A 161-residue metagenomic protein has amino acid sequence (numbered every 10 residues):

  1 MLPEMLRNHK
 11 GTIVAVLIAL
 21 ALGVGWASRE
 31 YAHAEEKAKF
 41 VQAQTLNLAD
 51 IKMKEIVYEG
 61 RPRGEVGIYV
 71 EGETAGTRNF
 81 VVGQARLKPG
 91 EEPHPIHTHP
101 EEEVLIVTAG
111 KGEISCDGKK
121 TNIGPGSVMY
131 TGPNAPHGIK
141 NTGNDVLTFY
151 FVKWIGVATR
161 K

Functional and structural regions predicted by a protein language model:
M1-N8: N-terminal secretory signal peptides that target proteins for export/translocation
A15-G23: Bacterial N-terminal signal peptides
V24-N79, R160-K161: A short, N-terminal "cap"/entry segment at the start of jelly-roll beta-barrel domains of the cupin/DSBH fold
V66-E71, G83-H99: Conserved short histidine dyad/triad with adjacent acidic residue
T77, P133-A158: Ligand-binding loop in jelly-roll beta-barrel domains
P100-G112, D117: Glycine- and acidic-residue-biased ligand/ion/polar-headgroup-sensing regions
K119-P133: Short acidic-glycine-tyrosine-enriched beta hairpin
